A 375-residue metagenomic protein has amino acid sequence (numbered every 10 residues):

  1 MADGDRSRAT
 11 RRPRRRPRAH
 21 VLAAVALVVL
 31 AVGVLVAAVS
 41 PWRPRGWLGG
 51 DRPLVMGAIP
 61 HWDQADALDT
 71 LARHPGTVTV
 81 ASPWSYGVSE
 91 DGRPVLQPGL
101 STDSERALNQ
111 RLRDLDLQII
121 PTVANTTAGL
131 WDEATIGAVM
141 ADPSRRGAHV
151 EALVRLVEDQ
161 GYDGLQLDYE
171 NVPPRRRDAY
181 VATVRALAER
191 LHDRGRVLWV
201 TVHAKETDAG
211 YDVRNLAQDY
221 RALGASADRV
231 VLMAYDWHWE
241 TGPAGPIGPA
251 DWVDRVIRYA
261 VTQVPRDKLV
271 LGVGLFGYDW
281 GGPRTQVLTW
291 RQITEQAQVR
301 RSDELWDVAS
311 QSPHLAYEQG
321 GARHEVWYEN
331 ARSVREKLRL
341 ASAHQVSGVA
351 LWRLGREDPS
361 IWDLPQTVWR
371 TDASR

Functional and structural regions predicted by a protein language model:
R11-A31, L35-A38: N-terminal Sec-pathway targeting helices
V39-A152: Glycan-recognition patch characteristic of GH18 chitinases/ENGases and related GlcNAc/peptidoglycan-binding proteins
P60-P75, D142-E158, D212-R221, E329-S342: Short, acidic/polar
A81, L167, V230, L271 (+2 more regions): Conserved, mostly hydrophobic/aromatic
W84, V150-A179, L232-P243: Active-site groove signature of glycoside hydrolases
D91-D103, R177-R300: Substrate-binding surface in catalytic domains of secreted glycosidases
V273-R339, V368-R375: Glycan-binding loop/region signatures in secreted carbohydrate-active enzymes
K337-R375: Acidic/aromatic/glycine-rich contiguous surface patches that form carbohydrate-binding/processing clefts and analogous
